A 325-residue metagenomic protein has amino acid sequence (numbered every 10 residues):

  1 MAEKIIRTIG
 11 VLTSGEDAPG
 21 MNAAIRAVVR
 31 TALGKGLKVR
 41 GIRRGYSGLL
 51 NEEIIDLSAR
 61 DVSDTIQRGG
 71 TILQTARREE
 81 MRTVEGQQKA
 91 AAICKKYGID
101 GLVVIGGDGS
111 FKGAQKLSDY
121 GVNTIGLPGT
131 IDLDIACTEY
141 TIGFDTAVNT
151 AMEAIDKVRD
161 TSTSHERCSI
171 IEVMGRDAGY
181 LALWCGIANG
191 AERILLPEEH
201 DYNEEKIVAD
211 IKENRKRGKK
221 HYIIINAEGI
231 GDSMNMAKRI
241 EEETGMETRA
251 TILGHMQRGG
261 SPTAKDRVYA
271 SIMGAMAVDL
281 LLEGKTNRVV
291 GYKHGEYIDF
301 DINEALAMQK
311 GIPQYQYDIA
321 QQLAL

Functional and structural regions predicted by a protein language model:
A2-E3, L49-L102, G109-S110, I142-N149 (+2 more regions): Glycine-rich oxoanion-binding loops at beta->alpha junctions
A2-L50: N-terminal phosphate-binding or glycine-rich loops at protein starts, especially the Walker A/P-loop of NTPases
T8-G15, T71-A76, G101-V104, S169-E172 (+1 more regions): Short glycine-rich or small-residue beta-strand-to-loop segments that form or flank ligand, phosphate, metal/Fe-S
S14-D17, L37, I42-S47, R77-R78 (+8 more regions): Short, ordered loop/turn segments at secondary-structure junctions
A18-V28, L50, V84-E85, G101-Q115 (+6 more regions): Short glycine/serine/threonine-rich phosphate/pyrophosphate-binding segments that cradle anionic phosphate groups
V104-G106, K116, N123, F144-E247 (+1 more regions): Accessory alpha-helical/coil subdomains and C-terminal extensions that flank or cap enzyme catalytic cores
T244, R288-L325: Phosphate-binding loop/pocket of nucleotide- and phosphate-handling active sites
